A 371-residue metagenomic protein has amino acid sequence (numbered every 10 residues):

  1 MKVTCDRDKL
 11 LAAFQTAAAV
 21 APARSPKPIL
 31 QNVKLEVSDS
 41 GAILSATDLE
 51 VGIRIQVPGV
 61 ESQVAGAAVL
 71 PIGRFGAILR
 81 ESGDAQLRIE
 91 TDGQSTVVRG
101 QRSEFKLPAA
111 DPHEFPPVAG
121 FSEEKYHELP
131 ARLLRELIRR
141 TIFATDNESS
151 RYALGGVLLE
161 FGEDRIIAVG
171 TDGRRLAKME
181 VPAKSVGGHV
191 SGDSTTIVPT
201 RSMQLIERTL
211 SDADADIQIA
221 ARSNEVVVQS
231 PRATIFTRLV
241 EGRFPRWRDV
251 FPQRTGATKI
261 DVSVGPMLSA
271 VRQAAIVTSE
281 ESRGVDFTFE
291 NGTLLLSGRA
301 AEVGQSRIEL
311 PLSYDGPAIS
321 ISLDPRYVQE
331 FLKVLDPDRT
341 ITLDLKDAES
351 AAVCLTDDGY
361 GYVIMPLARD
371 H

Functional and structural regions predicted by a protein language model:
M1-H371: Structural preference for solvent-exposed beta-strand-turn elements and adjacent flexible terminal/loop segments within
